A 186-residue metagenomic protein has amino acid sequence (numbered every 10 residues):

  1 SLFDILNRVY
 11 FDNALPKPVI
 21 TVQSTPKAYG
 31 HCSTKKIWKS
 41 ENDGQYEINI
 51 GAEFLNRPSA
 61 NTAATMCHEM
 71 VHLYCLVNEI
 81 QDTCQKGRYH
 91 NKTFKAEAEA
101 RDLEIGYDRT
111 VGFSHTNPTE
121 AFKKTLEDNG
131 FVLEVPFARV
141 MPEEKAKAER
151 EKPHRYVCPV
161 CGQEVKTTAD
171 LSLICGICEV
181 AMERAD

Functional and structural regions predicted by a protein language model:
S1-R57, V77-D186: Metalloprotease/metallohydrolase-associated module, dominated by Zn2+-dependent proteases
A60: Conserved glycine-rich acetyl-CoA-binding loop
A63-A64, K95: An amphipathic alpha-helix signature
A64-V77: Active-site recognition of the HExxH zinc-binding catalytic motif
